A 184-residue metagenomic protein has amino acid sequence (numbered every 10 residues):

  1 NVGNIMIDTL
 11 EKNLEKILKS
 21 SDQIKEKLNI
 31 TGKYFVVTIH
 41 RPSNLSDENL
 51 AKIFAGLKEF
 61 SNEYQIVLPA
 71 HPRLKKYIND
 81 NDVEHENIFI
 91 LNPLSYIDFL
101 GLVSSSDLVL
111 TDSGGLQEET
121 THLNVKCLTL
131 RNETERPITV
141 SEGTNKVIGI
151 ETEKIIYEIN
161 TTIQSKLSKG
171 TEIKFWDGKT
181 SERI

Functional and structural regions predicted by a protein language model:
N1-I66, L74-I184: Nucleotide-activated sugar donor-binding and catalytic core shared by glycosyltransferases and related lipid-linked
H71: Conserved C-terminal portion of the radical SAM core fold that forms the substrate/S-adenosylmethionine-binding
